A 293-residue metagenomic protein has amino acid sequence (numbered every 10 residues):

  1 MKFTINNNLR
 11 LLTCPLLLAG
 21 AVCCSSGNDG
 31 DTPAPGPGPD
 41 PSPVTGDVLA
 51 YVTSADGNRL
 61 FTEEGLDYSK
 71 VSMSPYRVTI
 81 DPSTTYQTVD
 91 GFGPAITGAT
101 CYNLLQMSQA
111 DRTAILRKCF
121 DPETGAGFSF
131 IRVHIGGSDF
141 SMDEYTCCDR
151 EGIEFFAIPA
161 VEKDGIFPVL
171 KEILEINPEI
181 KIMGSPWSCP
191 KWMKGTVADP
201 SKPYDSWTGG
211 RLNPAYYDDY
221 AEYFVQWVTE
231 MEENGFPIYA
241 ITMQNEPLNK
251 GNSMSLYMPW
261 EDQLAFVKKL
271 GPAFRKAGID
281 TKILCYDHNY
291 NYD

Functional and structural regions predicted by a protein language model:
K2-T13: Bacterial N-terminal signal peptides that target proteins for export
T13-A21: Bacterial N-terminal signal peptides
G20-V44: Bacterial Sec-dependent N-terminal signal peptides
S42-V71: N-terminal zymogen propeptides
L60-I238, L264, K268: N-terminal catalytic cores of secreted or lumenal carbohydrate-active enzymes
G136, S185-W187, M243-E246, H288: Short, well-ordered beta-to-alpha junction loops that form the rim of enzyme active sites and present histidine/acidic
D219-A240, P247-D293: Active-site neighborhood of glycoside hydrolase catalytic domains
